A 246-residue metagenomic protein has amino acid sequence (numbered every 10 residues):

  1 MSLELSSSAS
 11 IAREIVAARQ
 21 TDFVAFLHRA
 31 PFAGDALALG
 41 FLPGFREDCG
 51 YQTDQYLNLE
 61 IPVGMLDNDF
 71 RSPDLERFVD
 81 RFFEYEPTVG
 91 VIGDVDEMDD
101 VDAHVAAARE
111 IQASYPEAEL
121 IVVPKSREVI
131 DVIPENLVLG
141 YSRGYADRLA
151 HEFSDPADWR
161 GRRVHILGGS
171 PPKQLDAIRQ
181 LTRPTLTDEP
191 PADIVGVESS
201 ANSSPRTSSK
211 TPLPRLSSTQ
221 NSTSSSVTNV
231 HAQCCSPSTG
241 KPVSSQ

Functional and structural regions predicted by a protein language model:
M1-A108, D176, L181-R183, E189-P191 (+4 more regions): Non-catalytic, usually N-terminal nucleic-acid engagement modules in DNA/RNA processing proteins
G40, I61, E86-T88, E117 (+3 more regions): Glycine-enriched alpha-helix->loop->beta-strand junction motifs that scaffold or abut catalytic
D102-A106, I111-L181, T207-S209: Short loop-to-alpha-helix "cap/lid" segments that border enzyme active sites across diverse enzyme classes
G168, S200-A201: Residues at the C-termini of beta-strands that transition into short coil/loop
